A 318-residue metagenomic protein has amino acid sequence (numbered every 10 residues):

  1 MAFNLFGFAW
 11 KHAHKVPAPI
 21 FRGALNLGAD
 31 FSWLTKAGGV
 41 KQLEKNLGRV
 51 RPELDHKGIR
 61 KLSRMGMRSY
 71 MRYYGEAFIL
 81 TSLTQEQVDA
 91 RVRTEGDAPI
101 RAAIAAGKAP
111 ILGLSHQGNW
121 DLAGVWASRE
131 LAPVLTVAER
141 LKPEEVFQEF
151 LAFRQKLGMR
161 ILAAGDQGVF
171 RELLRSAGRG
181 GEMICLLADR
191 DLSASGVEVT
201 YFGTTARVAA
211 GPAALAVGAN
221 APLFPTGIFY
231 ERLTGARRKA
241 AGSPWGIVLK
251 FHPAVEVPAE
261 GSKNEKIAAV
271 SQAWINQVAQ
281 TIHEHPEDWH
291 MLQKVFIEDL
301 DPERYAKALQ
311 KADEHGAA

Functional and structural regions predicted by a protein language model:
M1-L114, F147-E149, K156, A317-A318: Membrane-anchoring hydrophobic helices of lipid-metabolizing enzymes
W10, Y74, W120, W126 (+1 more regions): Tryptophan-centered motif/residue detector
R22, H56-K57, T136, A163 (+2 more regions): A generic structural-conservation signal
T35, G39, R60-R64, R101-I104 (+3 more regions): Non-catalytic C-terminal accessory region of glycerolipid acyltransferases and related lyso-lipid remodeling enzymes
K45, V125, A152, A214 (+1 more regions): Surface-exposed charge patches
A90-T94, P143, A163-Q167, T205-A206 (+1 more regions): A conditional alpha-helix N-cap/helix-loop micro-motif detector
A106-G165, D191-Y201: Catalytic core of membrane glycerolipid acyltransferases/transacylases, capturing the structured, soluble-facing
